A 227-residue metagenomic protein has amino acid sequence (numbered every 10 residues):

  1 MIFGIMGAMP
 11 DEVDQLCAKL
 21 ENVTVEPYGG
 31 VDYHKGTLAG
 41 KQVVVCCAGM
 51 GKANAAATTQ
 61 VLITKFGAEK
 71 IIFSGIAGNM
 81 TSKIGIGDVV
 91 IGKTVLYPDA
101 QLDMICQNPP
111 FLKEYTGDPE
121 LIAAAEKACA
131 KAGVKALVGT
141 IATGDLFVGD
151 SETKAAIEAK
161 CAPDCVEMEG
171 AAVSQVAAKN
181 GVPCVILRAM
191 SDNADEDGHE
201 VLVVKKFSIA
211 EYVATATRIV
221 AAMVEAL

Functional and structural regions predicted by a protein language model:
M1-L20, Q42: Short, conserved "active-site rim" segments that organize catalytic pockets and cofactor/ligand binding
I2, E26-L227: Glycine-rich phosphate- or other oxyanion-binding loops that anchor nucleotides, phosphorylated ligands
